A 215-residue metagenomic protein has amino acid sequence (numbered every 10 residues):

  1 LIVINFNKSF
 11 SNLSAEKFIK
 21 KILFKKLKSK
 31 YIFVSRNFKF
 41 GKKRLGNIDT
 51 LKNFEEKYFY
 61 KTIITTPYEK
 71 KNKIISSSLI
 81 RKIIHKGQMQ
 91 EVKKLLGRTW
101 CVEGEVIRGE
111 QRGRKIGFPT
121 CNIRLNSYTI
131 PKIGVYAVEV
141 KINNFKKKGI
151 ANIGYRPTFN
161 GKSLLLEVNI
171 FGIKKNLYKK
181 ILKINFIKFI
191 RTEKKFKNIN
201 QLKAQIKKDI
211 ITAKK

Functional and structural regions predicted by a protein language model:
L1-N5: Short, well-structured secondary-structure segments
F6, P67-Y68, I190: Hydrophobic pocket-lining residues within nucleotide cofactor-binding pockets
F6, V34-R36, F186: A secondary-structure boundary/capping signal
F10-P119, I142-N143, K197-Q201: Classical nucleotidyltransferase
I107-K215: Phosphate/ribose-recognition catalytic cores of enzymes acting on nucleotide-derived substrates
